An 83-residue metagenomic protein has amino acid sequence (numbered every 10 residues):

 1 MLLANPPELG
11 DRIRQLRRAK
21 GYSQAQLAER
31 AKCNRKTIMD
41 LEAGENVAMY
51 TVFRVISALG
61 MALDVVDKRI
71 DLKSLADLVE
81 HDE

Functional and structural regions predicted by a protein language model:
M1-E8: A detector for short, charged/polar N-terminal pre-domain segments
D11-Q26, R30: Short basic helix-loop element that most often maps to the first helix and adjoining turn of HTH DNA-binding modules
K32-N46: Recognition helix of helix-turn-helix/homeodomain-like DNA-binding domains that insert into the DNA major groove
Y50-V66: DNA major-groove recognition helix of helix-turn-helix/homeodomain DNA-binding modules
D64-E83: Short, charged recognition helix plus adjacent turn of helix-turn-helix-like nucleic-acid-binding domains
